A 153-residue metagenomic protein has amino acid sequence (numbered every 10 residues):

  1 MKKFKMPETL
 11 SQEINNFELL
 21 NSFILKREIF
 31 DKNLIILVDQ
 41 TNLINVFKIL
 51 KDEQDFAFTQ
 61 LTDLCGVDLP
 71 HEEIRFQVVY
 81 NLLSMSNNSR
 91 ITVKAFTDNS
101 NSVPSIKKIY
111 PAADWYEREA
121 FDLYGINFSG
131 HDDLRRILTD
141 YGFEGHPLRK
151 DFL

Functional and structural regions predicted by a protein language model:
M1-L153: Terminal low-complexity/charged segments
